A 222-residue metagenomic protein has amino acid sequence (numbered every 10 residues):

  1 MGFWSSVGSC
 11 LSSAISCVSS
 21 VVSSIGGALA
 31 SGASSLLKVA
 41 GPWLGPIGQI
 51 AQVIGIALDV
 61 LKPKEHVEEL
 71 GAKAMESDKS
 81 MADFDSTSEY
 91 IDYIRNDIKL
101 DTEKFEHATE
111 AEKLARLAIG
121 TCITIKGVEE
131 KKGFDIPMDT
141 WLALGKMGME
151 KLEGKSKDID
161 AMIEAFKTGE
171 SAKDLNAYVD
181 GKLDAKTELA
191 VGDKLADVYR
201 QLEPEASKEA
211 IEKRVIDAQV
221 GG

Functional and structural regions predicted by a protein language model:
M1-Y90, I94-D101: Membrane- and interface-active hydrophobic/amphipathic segments that mediate membrane binding, fusion, translocation
G2-C10, C17, D197-G222: Alpha-helical oligomerization segments
I15, A33, L37, K167-E170 (+3 more regions): Generic secondary-structure transition motif, activating predominantly at the C-termini of alpha-helices
I56-A210: Amphipathic, membrane-inserting segments
